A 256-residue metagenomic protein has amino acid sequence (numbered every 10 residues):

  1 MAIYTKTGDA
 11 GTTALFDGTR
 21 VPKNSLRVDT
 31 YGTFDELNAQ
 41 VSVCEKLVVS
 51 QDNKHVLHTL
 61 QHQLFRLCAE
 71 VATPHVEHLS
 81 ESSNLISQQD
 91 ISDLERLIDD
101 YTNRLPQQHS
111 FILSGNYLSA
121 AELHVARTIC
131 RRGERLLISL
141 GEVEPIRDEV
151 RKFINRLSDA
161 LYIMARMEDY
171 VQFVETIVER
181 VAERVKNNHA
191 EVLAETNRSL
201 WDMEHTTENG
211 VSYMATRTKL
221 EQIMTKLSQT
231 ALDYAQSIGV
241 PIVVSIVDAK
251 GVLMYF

Functional and structural regions predicted by a protein language model:
M1-N209: Phosphate/pyrophosphate-binding loop motifs in nucleotide- or prenyl diphosphate-using proteins
N197-F256: Flexible, solvent-exposed loop/hinge segments and secondary-structure transition points
